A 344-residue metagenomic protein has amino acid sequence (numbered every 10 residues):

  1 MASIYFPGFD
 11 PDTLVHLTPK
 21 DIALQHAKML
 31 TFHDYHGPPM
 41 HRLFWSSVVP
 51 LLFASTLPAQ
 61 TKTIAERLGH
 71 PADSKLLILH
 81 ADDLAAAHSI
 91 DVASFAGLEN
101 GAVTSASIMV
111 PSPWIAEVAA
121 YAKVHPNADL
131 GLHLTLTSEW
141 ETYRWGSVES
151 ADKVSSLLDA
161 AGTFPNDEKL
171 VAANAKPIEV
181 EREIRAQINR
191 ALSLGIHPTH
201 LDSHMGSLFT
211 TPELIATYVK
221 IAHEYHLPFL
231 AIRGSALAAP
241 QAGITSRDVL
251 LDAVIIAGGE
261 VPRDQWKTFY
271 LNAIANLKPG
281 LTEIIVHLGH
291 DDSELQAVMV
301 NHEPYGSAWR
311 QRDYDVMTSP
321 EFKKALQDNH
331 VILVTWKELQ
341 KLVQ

Functional and structural regions predicted by a protein language model:
W45, V49-L51, L57-I78: N-terminal pre-catalytic segment of deacetylase/amide-hydrolase enzymes
G69, S94-N100, E117-A128, G146-D159 (+2 more regions): Acidic (Asp/Glu)-rich catalytic clusters
L76-I78, V103-S105, N127-G131, P198-D202 (+3 more regions): Structural preference for beta-strand elements that scaffold enzyme active sites
L84, P111, H133-E139, H204-G206 (+4 more regions): Active-site beta-loop-alpha junctions enriched in small/polar residues
H88-S112: A short alpha/beta connector and helix-capping loop motif
W145-V171, V300-Y305: Active-site gating loops and adjacent loop-to-helix segments of metal-dependent hydrolytic enzymes
N174-V254, G258-W266, A275, D315: Catalytic domains of cell-wall/extracellular-matrix polysaccharide-remodeling enzymes, centered on de-N-acetylation
L227-I232, H302-Q344: C-terminal domain-boundary segment and adjacent tail
